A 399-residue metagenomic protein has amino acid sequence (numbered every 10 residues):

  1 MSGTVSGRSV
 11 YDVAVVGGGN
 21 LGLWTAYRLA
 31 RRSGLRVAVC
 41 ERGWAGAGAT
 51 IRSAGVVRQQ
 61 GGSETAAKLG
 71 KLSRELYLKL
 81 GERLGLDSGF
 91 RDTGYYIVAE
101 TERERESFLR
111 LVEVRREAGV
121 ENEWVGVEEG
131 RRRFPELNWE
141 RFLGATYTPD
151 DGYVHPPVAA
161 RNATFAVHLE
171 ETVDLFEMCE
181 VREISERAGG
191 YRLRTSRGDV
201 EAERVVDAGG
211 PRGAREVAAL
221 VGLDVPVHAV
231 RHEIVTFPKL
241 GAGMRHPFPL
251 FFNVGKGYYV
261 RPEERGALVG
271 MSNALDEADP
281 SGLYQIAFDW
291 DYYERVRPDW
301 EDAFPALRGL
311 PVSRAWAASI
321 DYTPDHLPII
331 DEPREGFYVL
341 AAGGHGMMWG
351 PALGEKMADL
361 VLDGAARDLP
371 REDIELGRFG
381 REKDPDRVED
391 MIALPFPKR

Functional and structural regions predicted by a protein language model:
R8-V10, D87-A99, L111, E123-V127 (+4 more regions): Helix-loop-beta segment of a Rossmann-like dinucleotide-binding subdomain
A30-T50: Glycine-rich FAD pyrophosphate-binding loop
A54-Q59, T93-I97, L220-P247, R295-D302: Central beta-strand plus flanking loop segment that forms part of the substrate or channel wall within the catalytic
A54-R133, G257-Y259, W300: Dinucleotide-binding Rossmann-like beta1-alpha1 core, especially the glycine-rich loop that anchors the ADP
Y147-E203, R212: Helical element adjacent to the flavin cofactor pocket in flavoenzyme catalytic cores
D207-G222: Flavin (primarily FAD) binding-site architecture
D224-P226, L240-E335: Active-site lid/adjacent beta-loop-alpha segment flanking the redox-cofactor pocket in flavoenzymes
P298-R399: C-terminal catalytic lobe of FAD-dependent flavoproteins
